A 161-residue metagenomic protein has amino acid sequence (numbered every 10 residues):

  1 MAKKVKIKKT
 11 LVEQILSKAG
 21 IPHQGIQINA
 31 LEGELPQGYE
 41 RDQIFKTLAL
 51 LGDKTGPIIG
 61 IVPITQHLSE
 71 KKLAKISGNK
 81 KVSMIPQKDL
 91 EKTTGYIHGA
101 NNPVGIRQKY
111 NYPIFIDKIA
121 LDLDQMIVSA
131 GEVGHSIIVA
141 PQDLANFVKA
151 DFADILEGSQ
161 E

Functional and structural regions predicted by a protein language model:
M1-E161: Extended, low-hydrophobicity, polar/charged segments
